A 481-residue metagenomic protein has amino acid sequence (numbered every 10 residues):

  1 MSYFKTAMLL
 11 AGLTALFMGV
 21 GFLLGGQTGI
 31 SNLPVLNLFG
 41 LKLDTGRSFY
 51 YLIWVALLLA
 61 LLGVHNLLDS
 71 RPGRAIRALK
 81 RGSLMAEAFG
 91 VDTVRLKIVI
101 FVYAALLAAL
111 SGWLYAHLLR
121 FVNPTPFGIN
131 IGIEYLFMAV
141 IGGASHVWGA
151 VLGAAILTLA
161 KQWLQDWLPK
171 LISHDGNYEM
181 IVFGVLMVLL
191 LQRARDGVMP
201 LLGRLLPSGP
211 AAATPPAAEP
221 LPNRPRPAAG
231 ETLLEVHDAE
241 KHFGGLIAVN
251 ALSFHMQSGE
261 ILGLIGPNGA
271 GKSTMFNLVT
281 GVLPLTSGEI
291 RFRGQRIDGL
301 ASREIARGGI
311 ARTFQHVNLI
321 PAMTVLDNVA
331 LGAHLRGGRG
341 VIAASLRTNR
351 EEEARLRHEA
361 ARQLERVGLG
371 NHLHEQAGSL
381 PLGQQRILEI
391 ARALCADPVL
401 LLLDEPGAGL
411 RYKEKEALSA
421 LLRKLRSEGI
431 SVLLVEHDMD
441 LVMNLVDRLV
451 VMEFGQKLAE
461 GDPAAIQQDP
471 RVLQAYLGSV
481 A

Functional and structural regions predicted by a protein language model:
M1-G29: Hydrophobic or amphipathic, alpha-helical segments that drive membrane association/targeting
K97-M187, R193: Transmembrane alpha-helical segments in multi-pass inner-membrane proteins
L262-P267: The feature captures the beta-strand-to-loop junction immediately N-terminal to the Walker
T280: Helix-to-loop junction immediately C-terminal to a conserved catalytic motif
G340-H372, Q376, A420-R423: Conserved ABC ATPase "signature" region
L401-D404: Catalytic Walker B motif of ABC-type/P-loop ATPase nucleotide-binding domains
